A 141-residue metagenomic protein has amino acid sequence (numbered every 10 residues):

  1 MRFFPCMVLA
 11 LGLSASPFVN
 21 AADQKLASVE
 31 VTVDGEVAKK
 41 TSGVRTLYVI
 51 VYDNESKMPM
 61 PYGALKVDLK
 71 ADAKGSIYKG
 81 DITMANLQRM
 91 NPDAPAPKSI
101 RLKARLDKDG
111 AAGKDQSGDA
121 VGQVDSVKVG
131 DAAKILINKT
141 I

Functional and structural regions predicted by a protein language model:
M1-P5: Positively charged n-region of N-terminal signal peptides that target proteins for export
C6-A15: Bacterial N-terminal signal peptides
V19-S28: Beta-strand-rich domain onsets/edges
E30-K40, Q88: Short amphipathic, basic-aromatic surface patches that mediate peripheral association with negatively charged
T46-Y52, R101-R105: Beta-strand signatures of extracellular beta-sandwich domains
L65-P92: A beta-strand/beta-hairpin structural motif
I77-I82, V124-I141: Extracellular beta-sheet/turn segments enriched in Thr/Pro/Gly and aliphatic residues
R89, L106-D119: Short acidic/polar inter-strand loop motif in beta-rich domains
